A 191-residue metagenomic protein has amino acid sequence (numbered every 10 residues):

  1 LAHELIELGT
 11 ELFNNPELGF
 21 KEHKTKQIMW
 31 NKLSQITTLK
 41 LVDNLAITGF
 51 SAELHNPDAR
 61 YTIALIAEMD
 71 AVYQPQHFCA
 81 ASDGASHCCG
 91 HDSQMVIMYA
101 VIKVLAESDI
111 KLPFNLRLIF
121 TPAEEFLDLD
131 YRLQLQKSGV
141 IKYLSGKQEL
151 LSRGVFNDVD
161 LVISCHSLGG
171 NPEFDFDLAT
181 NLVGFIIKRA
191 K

Functional and structural regions predicted by a protein language model:
L1-C88, D92-R117, P122: Acidic/His- and Gly-rich active-site-bordering loop/insert found across diverse amide/peptide-bond hydrolases
Q74-S86, L112-K191: Histidine/acidic-residue-rich, glycine-tolerant segments that coordinate divalent metal ions
